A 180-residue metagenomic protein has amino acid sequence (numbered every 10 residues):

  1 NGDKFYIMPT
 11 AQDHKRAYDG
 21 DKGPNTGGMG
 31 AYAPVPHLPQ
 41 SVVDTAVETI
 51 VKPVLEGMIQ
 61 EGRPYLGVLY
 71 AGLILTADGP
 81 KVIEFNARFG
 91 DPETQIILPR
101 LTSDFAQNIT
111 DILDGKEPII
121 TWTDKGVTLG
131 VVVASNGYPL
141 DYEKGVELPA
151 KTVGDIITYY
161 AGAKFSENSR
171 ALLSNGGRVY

Functional and structural regions predicted by a protein language model:
N1-G90: Internal nucleotide-binding/catalytic subdomain
A11, G72-I74, V132, Y159-G162: Residues in well-ordered beta-strands of folded domains
D13-R16, G137, K164-F165: Active-site/binding-pocket entry motifs
M29-Y32, L148, T158: Short clusters of hydrophobic/aromatic residues that line enzyme substrate/ligand-binding pockets
V47-L69, N86-E147, T152-V153, S166-N168: Active-site "cap" helix and flanking loop/linker of ATP-utilizing ligase/carboxylase catalytic domains
D155-Y180: Internal helix-turn-beta structural module
